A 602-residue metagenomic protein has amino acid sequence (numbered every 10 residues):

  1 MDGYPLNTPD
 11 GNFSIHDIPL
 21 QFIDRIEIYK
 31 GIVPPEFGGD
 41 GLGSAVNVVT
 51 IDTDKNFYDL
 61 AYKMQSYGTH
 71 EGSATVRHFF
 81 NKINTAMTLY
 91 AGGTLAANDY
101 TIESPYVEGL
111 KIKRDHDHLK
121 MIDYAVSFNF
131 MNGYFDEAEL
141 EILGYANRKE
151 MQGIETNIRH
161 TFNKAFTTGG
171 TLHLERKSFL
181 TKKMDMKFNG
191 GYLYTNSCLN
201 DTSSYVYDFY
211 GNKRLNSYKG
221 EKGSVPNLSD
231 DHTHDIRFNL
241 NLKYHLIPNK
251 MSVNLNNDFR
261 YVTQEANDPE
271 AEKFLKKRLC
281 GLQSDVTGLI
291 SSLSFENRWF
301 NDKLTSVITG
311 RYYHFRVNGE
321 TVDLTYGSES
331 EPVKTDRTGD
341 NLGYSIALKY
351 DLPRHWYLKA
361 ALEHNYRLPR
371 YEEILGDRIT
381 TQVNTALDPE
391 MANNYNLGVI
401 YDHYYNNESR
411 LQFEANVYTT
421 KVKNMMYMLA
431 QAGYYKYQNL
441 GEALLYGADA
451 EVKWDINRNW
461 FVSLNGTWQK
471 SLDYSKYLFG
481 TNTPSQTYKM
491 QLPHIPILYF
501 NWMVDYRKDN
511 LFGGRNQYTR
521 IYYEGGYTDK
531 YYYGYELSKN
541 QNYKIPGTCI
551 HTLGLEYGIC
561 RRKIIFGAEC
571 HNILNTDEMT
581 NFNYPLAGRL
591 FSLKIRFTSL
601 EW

Functional and structural regions predicted by a protein language model:
Y4-K30: Short acidic/polar hinge/loop motifs at secondary-structure boundaries that mediate gating or recognition
S14, E27-P35, A45, T50-F79 (+1 more regions): Short strand-turn segments of transmembrane beta-barrel domains in outer membranes, especially the first one or two
K55, F79-T161: Periplasmic-side early beta-strands and strand-to-turn transitions of outer-membrane beta-barrels
M64-S66, F80, A91-A97, N132 (+17 more regions): Transmembrane beta-strands of outer-membrane beta-barrel pores
I83, D351, L358-E363, P389-Y446 (+1 more regions): Membrane-embedded beta-barrel scaffold of Gram-negative outer-membrane proteins
F128-A146, A165-G327, V333-K334, G339-N341 (+4 more regions): Face-selective signature of the C-terminal outer-membrane beta-barrel domain
F300-K303, Y313, Q412-K421, Q438-Y532: Gram-negative outer-membrane beta-barrel transporters
Y366, K423, V462, I521-I550 (+1 more regions): C-terminal beta-signal and adjacent terminal beta-strands/loops of Gram-negative outer-membrane beta-barrel proteins
